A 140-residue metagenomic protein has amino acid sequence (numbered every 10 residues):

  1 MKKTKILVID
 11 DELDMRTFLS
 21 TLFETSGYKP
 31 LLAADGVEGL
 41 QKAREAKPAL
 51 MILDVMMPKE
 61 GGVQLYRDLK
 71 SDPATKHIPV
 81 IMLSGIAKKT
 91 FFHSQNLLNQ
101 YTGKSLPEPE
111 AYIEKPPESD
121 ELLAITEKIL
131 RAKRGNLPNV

Functional and structural regions predicted by a protein language model:
I9-D10, A33, M51: Conserved sequence signature across two-component system core domains
D10, D54, S84: Active-site residues of response regulator receiver
R16, M57-K59, R67, K76 (+1 more regions): The feature encodes the CheY-like receiver
T17-T25: Charged docking surfaces used in two-component/phosphorelay signaling
G27-A34, K42: Short hydrophobic/Thr-rich beta-strand motif most characteristic of the beta2 strand and flanking loop of CheY-like
D35-E38, G61-R67: Acidic catalytic/metal-coordinating carboxylates
A46-I52: Active-site beta3 strand of CheY-like receiver
Q64, A87-E114, D120, A124: Alpha4 helix (beta4-alpha4-beta5 surface) of REC/receiver domains from two-component response regulators
